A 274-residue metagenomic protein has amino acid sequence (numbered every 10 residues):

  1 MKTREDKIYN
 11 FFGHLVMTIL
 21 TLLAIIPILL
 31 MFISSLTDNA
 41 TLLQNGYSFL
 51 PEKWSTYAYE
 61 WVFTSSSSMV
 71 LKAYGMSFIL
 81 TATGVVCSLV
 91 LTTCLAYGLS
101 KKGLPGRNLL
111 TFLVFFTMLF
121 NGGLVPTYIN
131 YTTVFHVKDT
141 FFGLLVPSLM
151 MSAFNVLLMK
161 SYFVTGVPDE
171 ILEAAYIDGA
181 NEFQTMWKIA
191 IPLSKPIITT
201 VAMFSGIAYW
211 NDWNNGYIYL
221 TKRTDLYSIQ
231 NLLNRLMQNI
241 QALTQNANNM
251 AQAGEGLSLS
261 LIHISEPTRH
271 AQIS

Functional and structural regions predicted by a protein language model:
M1-S274: A hydrophobic, multi-pass inner-membrane permease signature
